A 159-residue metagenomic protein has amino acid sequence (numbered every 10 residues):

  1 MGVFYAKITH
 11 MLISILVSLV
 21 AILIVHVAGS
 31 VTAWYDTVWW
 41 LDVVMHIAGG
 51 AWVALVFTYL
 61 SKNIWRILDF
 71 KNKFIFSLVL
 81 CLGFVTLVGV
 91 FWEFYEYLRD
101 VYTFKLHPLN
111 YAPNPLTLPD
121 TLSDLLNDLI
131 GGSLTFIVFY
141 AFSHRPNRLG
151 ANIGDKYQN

Functional and structural regions predicted by a protein language model:
M1-L122, L126-N159: Bulky hydrophobic segments
